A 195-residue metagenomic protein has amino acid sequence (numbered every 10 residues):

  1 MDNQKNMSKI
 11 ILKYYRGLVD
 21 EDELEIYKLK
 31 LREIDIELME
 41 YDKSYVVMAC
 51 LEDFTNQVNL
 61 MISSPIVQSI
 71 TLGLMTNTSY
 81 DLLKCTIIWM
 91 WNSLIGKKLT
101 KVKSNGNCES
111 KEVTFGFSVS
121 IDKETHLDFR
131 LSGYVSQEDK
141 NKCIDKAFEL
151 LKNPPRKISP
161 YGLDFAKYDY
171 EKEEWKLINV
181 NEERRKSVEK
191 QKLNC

Functional and structural regions predicted by a protein language model:
M1-M61, I87-C195: Short amphipathic alpha-helical segments that predominantly mediate membrane engagement
Q57-M75: Hydrophobic, gly/ala-rich membrane-insertion helices/peptides used by toxins and envelope proteins
I70-S93: Ordered, amphipathic secondary-structure segments that act as subunit-interaction surfaces in large macromolecular
